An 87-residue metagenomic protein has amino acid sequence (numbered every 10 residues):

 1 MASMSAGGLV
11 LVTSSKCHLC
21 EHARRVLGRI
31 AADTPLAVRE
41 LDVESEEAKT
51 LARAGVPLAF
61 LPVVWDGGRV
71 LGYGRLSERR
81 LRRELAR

Functional and structural regions predicted by a protein language model:
M1-D33: Local sequence-structure signature of Cys/Sec-based thiol-disulfide redox active-site neighborhoods
V12, E40, Y73: Small/polar loops that bind or transfer phosphate-bearing groups
R24-L27, L36-A37, D66, E78-R79: Non-catalytic interaction surface on structured domains
I30, T50-L51: Residues within well-ordered alpha helices
P35-K49: Thiol-based oxidoreductase modules, predominantly thioredoxin-like and allied folds used for disulfide exchange
A52-F60, L71-L76: Thiol/disulfide oxidoreductase modules built on the thioredoxin-like
W65-R87: Non-catalytic, surface beta->alpha helical segment in thiol-disulfide oxidoreductase systems
